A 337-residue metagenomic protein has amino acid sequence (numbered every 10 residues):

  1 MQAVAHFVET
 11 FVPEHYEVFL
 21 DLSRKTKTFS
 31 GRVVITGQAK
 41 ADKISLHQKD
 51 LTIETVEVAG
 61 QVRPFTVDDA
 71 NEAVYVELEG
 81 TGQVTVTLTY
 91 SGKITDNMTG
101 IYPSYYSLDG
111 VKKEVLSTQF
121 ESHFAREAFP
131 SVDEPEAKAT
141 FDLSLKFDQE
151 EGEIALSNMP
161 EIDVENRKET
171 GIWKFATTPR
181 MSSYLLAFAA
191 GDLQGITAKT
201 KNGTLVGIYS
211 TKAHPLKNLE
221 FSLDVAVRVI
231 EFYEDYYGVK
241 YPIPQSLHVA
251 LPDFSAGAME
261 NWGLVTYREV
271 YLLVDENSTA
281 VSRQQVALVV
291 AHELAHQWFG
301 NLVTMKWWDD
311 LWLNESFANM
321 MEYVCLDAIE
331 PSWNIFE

Functional and structural regions predicted by a protein language model:
M1-P244: Acidic/His-enriched low-complexity segments
F175, I208-E337: Hydrophobic alpha-helical and helix-loop surface patches within well-folded domains that function as non-catalytic
